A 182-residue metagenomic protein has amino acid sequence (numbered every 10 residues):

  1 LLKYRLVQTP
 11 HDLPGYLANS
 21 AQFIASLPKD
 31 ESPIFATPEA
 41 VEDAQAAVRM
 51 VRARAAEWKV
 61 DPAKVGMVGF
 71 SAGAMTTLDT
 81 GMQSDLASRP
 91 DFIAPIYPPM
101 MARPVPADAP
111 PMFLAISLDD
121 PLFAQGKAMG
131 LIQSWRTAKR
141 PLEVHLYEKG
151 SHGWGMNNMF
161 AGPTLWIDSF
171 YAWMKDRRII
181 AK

Functional and structural regions predicted by a protein language model:
L1-W58, F160-G162: Serine-hydrolase catalytic machinery in alpha/beta-hydrolase-like enzymes
Y4-Q8, M100, S151: Alpha/beta-hydrolase active-site loop signature
A36-A109: Primarily recognizes the serine-hydrolase "nucleophile elbow" in alpha/beta-hydrolase and SGNH/GDSL folds
A44-V48, I132, Y171: Generic structural signal for well-ordered alpha-helices, preferentially at hydrophobic/aromatic core positions
L114-I116: Short beta-strand/loop motif that positions the catalytic acidic residue of the alpha/beta-hydrolase fold
L118-P121, K149-S151: Acidic beta-to-alpha connecting loop that harbors the catalytic carboxylate
P121-K127: Conserved alpha/beta-hydrolase "acid-adjacent" motif
R136-K182: C-terminal catalytic histidine-bearing segment of alpha/beta-hydrolase fold enzymes
